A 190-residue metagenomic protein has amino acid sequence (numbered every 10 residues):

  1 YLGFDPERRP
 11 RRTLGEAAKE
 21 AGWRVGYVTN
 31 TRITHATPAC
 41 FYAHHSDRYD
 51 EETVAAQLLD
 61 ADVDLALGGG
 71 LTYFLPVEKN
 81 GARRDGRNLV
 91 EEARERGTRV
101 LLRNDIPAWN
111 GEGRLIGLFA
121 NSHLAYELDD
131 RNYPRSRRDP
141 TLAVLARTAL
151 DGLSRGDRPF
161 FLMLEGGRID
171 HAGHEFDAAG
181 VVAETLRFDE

Functional and structural regions predicted by a protein language model:
Y1-E7, R11, G15-L145: Surface-exposed loop and adjacent secondary-structure segments within mature catalytic domains
A36-F41, S122-P134, A149, D157-E190: Active-site His/acidic residue clusters
A61, R155-G156: Alpha-helix C-cap/termination motif
G152: An active-site-proximal beta-strand-loop segment
